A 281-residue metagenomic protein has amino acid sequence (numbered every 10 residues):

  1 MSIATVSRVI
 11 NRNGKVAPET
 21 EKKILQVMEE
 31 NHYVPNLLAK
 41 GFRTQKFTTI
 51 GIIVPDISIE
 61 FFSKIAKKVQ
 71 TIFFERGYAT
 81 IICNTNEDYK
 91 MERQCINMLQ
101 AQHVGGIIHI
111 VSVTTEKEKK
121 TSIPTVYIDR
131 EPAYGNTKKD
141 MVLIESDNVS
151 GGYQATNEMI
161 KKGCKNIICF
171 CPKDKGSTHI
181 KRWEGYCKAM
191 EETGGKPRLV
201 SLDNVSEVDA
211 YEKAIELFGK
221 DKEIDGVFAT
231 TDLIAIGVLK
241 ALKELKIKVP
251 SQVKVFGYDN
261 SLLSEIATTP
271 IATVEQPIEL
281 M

Functional and structural regions predicted by a protein language model:
M1-F47: N-terminal helix-turn-helix DNA-binding module of bacterial transcription factors
E29-K67, R76, M98-A101: N-terminal helix-turn-helix/winged-helix DNA-binding helices and compositionally similar short basic alpha-helical
P55-K64, I82-M91, R130, V142-Q154 (+4 more regions): Hinge/beta->alpha junction and helix N-cap segments in small-molecule ligand-binding domains
T71-E116: Central regulatory/effector-binding core of bacterial HTH transcription factors
I96, Q100-V111, I168-C171, V200 (+2 more regions): Periplasmic-binding protein-like
H109-Q154, L233, D259-I271: Flexible loop/hinge segments that line or gate small-molecule binding clefts
I215-E216, K220-M281: Flexible loop/turn connectors
